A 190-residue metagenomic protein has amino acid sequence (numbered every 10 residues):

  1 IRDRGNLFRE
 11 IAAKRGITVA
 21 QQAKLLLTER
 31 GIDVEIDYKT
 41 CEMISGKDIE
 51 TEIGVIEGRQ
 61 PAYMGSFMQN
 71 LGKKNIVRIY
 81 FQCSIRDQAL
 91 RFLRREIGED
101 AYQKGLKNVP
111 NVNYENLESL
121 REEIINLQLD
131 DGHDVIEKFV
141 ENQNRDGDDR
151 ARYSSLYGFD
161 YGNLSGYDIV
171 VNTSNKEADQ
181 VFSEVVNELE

Functional and structural regions predicted by a protein language model:
R4-K74, I85-L90, R94-I136, V140 (+1 more regions): ATP-dependent small-molecule kinase phosphotransfer cores that center on conserved nucleotide phosphate-binding segments
G54, R78, V170-V171: Short, well-ordered beta-strand core segments
G72-V77, S165-Y167: Short glycine-/polar-rich loops that comprise or flank the Walker A/P-loop and associated switch/sensor motifs
F81-C83: Conserved AAA+ ATPase "SRH/arginine-finger" region at the nucleotide-binding site
L129-D131, I136, V140-E190: NTP-dependent small-molecule kinase module
